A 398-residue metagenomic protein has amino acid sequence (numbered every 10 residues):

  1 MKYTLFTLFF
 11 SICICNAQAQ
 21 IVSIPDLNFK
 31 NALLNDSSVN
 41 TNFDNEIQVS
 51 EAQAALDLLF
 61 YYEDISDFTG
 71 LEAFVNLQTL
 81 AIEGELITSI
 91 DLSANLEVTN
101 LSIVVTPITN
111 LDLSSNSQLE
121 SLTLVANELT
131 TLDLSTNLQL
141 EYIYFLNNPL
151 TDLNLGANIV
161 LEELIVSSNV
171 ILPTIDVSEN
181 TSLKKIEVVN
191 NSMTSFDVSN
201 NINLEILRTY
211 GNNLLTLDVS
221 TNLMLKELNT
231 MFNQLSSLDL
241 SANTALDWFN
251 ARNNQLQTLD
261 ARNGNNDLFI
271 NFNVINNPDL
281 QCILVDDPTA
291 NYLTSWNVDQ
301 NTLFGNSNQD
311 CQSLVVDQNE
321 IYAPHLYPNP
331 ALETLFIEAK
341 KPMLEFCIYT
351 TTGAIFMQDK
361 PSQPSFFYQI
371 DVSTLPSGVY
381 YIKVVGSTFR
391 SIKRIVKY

Functional and structural regions predicted by a protein language model:
T4-C13: Sec-dependent N-terminal signal peptides
Q18-I65, L164, N291-S313: The feature captures the LRR N-terminal capping module
T41, E46-I90, E97-V98: LRR N-terminal entry segment and analogous cap-like coil->beta motifs
E51, G70-A73, A94, S115 (+12 more regions): C-terminal capping segment of individual leucine-rich repeats
D57-D64, A81-I87, E97, S102-P107 (+18 more regions): Concave beta-strand-loop units of leucine-rich repeat
F68-L71, I90, L111, L132 (+7 more regions): Canonical leucine-rich repeat
N306-Y327: Residue-level detector of functionally pivotal "anchor" positions at catalytic/ligand-binding pockets or at interdomain
E320-Y327, A331-Y398: C-terminal outer-membrane/trafficking sorting elements
